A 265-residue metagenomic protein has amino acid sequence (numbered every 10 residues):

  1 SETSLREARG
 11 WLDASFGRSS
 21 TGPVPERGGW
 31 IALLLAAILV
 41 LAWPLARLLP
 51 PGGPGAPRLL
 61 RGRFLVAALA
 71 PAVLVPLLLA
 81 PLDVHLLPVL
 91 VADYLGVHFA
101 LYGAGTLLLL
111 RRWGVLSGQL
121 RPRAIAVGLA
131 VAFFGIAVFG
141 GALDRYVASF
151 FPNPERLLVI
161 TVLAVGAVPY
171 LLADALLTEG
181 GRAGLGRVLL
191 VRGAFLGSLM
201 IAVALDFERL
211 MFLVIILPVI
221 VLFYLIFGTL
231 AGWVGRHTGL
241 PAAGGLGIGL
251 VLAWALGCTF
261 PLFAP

Functional and structural regions predicted by a protein language model:
S1, L60-R61, L90, L240: Alpha-helix initiation/capping motif
S1-P23: Soluble extramembrane regions of membrane proteins in the secretory/endomembrane system
E2, P57-F64, R121-L129: Alpha-helical transmembrane segments of integral membrane proteins, especially early/N-terminal helices
E7, W11-S15, L48, A173-L176 (+1 more regions): Broad hydrophobic/π-residue packing in well-ordered secondary structure
S19-L33: Juxtamembrane/start-of-transmembrane alpha-helix segments at the extracytoplasmic/lumenal side of membrane anchors
A32-W43, V165-P169, L222-F223: Hydrophobic alpha-helical transmembrane segments
A36-L74: Juxtamembrane interface at the cytosolic side of transmembrane helices
L69-P265: Alpha-helical transmembrane segments of integral membrane proteins
